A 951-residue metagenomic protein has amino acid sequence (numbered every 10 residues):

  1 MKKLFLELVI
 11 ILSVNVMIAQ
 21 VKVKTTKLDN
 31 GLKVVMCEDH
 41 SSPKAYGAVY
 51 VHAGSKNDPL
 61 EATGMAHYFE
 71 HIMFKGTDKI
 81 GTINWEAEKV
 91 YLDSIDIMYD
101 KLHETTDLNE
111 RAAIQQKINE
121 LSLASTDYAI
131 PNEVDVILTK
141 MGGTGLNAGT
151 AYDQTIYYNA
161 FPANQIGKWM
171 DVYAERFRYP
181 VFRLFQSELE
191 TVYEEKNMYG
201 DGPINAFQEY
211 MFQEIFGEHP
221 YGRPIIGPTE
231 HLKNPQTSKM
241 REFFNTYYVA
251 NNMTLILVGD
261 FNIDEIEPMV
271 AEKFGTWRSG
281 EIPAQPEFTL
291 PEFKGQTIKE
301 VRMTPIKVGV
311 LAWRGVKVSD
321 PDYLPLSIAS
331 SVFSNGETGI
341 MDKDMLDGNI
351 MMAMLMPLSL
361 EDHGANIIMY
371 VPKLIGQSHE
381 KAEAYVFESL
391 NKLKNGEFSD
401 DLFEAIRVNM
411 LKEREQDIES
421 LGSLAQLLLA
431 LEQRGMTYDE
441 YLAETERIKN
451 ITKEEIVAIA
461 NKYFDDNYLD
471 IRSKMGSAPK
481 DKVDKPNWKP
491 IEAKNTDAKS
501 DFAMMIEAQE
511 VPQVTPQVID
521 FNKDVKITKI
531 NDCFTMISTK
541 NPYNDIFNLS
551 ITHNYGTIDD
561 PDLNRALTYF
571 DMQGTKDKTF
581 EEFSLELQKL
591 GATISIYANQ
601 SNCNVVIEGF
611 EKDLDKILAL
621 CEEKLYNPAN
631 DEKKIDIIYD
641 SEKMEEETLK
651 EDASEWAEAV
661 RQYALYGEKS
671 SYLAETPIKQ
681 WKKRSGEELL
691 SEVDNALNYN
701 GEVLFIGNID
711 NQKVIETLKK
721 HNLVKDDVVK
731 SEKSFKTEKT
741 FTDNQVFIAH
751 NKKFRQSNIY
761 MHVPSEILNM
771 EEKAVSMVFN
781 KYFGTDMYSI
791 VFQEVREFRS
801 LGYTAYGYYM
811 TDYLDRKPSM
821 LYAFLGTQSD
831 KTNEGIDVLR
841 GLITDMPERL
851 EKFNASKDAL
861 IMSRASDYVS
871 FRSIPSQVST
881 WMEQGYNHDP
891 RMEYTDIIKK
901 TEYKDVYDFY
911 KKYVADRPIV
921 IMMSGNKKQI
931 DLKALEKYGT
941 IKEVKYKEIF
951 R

Functional and structural regions predicted by a protein language model:
M1-V21: Bacterial Sec-dependent N-terminal signal peptides
A19-N30, N262-V301, V308, K343 (+6 more regions): Proteolytic maturation boundary segments
G31-K33, K44-G47, C533: Start-of-domain marker
C37, S42-S55, G64-M65, T82-E175 (+15 more regions): M16 family metallopeptidases and their MPP-like homologs
A62-H71: Histidine-centered catalytic micro-motifs
H67, S327, N564-R565, M777: Proteins synthesized as precursors that undergo proteolytic processing into mature forms
